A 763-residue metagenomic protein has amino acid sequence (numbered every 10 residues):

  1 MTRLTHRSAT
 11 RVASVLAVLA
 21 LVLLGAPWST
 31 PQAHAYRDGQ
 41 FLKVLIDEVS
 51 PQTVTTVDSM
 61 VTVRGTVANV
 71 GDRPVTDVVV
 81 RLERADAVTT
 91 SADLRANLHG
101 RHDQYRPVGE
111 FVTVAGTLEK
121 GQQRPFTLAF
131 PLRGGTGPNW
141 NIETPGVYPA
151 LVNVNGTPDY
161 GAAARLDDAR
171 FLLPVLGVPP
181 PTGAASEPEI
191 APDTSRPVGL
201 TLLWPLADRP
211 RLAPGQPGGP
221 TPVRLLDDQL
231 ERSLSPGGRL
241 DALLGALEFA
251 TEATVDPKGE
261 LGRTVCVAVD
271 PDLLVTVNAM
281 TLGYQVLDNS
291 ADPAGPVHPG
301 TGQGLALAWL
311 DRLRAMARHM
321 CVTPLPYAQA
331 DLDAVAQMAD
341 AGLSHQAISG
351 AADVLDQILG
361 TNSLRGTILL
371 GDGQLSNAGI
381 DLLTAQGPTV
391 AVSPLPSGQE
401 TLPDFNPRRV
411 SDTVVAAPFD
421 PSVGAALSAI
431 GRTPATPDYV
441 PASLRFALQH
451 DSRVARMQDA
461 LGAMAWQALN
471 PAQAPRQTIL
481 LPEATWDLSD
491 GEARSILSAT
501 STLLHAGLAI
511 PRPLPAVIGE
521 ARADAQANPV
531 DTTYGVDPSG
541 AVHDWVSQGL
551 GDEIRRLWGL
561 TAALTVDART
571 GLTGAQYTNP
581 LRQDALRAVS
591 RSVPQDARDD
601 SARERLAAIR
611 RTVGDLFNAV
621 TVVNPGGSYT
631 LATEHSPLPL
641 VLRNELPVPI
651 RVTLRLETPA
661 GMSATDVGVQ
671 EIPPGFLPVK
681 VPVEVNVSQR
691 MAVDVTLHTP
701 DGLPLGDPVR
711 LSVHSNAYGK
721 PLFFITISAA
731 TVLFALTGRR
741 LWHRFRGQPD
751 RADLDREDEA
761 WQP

Functional and structural regions predicted by a protein language model:
M1-A33, S728-W742: Secretory targeting and sorting signals
T66-P74, V641-L646: Asparagine-centered strand-capping/turn motif at beta-strand->loop junctions
T89-G116, T658-G668, P704-L705: Short beta-strand and strand-turn-strand segments in soluble, beta-rich domains
G134-A150, V687-D694: Short glycine/proline/serine/threonine-rich loop/turn segments at secondary-structure transition edges
P158-R196, L703-F724: Short beta-strand elements
D167-R170, P174-R314: Active-site beta->alpha N-cap acidic-glycine motif
L200, L234-G238, E252, V265 (+3 more regions): Catalytic grooves of carbohydrate-active enzymes
D567-G719: Membrane-proximal extracellular "stem/stalk" segments of glycoproteins immediately N-terminal to a transmembrane helix
